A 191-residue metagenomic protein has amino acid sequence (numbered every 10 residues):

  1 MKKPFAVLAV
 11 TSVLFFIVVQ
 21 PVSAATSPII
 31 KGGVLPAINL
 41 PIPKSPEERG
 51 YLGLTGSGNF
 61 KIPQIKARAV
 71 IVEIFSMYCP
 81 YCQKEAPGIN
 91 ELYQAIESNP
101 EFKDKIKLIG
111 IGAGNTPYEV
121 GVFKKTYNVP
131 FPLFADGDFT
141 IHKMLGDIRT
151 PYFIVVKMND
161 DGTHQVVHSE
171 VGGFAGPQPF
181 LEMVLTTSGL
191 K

Functional and structural regions predicted by a protein language model:
M1-A9: Bacterial N-terminal signal peptides that target proteins for export
L8-I17: Bacterial N-terminal signal peptides
P21-L52: N-proximal helix/coil linker or "cap" segments that precede and/or mark the start of modular domains
L40-V70: A short beta-strand-turn-helix
R68-V70, F75-Y78, R149: Short pre-active-site segment immediately N-terminal to redox-active cysteine/selenocysteine motifs in thiol-based
I74-E91: Conserved redox-active cysteine motifs that mediate thiol-disulfide chemistry, especially di-cysteine Cys-X(1-2)-Cys
S98-D136: Conserved segment of the thioredoxin-like fold in thiol-based oxidoreductases
K125-V129, G137-T186: Thiol/disulfide oxidoreductase modules built on the thioredoxin-like
